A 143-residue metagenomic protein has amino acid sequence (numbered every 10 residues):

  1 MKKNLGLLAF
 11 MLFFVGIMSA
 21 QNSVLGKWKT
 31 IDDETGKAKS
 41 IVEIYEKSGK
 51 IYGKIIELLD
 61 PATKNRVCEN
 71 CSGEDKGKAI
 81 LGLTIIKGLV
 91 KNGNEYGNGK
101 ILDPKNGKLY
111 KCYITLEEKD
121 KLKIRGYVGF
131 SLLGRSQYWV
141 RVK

Functional and structural regions predicted by a protein language model:
M1-S23: Bacterial Sec-dependent N-terminal signal peptides
N22-K27, N92-G99, D120-K123: Short, hydrophobic/aromatic-rich segments at coil-to-beta transitions
N22-K37, Q137-V142: K/E-rich alpha-helical interaction surfaces of small helical-bundle regulatory domains
D32, K37-D103, L109-Y110: Central antiparallel beta-sheet cores of small beta-barrel/beta-sandwich binding domains
D33-T35, P104, T115, G129-F130: Short polar/acidic secondary-structure junctions
E46, K91, L116-E117, R141: Generic beta-strand structural signal
K111-R125: Short, compact, well-ordered microdomains
K119-K121, V128-K143: Edge beta-strand at a domain terminus
